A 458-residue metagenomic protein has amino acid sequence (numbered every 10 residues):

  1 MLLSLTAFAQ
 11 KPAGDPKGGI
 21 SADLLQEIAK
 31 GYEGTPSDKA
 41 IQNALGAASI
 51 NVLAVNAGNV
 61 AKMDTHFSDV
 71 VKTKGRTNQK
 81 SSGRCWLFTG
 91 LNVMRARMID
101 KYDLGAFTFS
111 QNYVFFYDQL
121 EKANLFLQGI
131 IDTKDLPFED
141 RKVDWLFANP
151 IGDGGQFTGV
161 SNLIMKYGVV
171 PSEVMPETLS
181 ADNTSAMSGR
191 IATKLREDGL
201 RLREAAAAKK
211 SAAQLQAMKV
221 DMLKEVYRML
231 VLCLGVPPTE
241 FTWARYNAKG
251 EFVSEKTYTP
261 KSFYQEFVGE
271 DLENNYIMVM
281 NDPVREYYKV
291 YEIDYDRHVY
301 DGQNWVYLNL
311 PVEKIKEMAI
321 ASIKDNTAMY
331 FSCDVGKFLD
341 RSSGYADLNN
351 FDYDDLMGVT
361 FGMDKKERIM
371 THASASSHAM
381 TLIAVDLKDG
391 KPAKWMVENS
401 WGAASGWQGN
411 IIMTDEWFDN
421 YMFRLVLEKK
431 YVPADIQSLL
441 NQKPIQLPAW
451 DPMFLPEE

Functional and structural regions predicted by a protein language model:
M1-A13: Bacterial Sec-dependent N-terminal signal peptides
K11-G14, K209-E458: Active-site signature of cysteine proteases
K11-G75: N-terminal regions that are enriched for targeting/export leaders and immediately downstream pro/stem segments
M63-D64, S68-T133: Post-signal peptide N-terminal segment of secreted/secretory-pathway proteins
V71-G83, W145-I151, D301-N309, M318-A319 (+1 more regions): Second-shell loop/turn segments in exported
S81, T89-G90, M94, Q156-M165 (+2 more regions): Stable alpha-helical elements in mature extracytoplasmic
L87, Y113-F116, N162, P171-V174 (+3 more regions): Structural recognition of the beta-strand scaffold that forms the well-ordered cores of secreted hydrolase catalytic
Q111-A244: Papain-like cysteine protease catalytic cores
